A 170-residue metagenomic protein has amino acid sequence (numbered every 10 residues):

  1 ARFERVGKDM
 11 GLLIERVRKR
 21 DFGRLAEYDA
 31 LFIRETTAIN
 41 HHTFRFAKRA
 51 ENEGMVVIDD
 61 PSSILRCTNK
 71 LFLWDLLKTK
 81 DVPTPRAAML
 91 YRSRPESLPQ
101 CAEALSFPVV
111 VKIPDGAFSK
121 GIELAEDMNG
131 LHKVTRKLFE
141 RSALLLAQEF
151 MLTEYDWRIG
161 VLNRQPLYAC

Functional and structural regions predicted by a protein language model:
A1-R86: Conserved N-proximal alpha/beta basic substrate-recognition cap immediately N-terminal to, or forming the N-lobe
E15, V57-I58, P85, V110 (+2 more regions): Structural detector of well-ordered beta-strand residues that form the stable sheet scaffold of enzyme domains
D21, E96-L98, G130: Short acidic active-site motifs
F32-R34, D75-K78, E103-S106, D127-G130 (+1 more regions): Short, hinge-like loop/turn segments at secondary-structure boundaries
L73, P85-A87, V109-V134, D156-R158: Glycine-rich phosphate-binding loop of ATP-grasp-fold ATP-dependent ligases
W74-K78, A102-K120, S142-E154, C170: ATP-grasp fold ATP-binding core
P85-P108: Rossmann-like NAD(P)H-binding beta-loop-alpha module
E123-C170: Phosphate-binding site of ATP-dependent enzymes
